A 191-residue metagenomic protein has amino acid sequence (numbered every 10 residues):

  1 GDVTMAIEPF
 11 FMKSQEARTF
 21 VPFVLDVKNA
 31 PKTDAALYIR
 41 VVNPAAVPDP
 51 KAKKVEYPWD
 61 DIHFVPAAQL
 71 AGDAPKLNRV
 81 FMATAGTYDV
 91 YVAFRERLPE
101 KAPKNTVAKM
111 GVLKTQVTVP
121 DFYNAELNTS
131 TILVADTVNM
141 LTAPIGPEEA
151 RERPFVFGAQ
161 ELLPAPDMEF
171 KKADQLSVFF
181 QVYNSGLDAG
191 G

Functional and structural regions predicted by a protein language model:
G1-G191: Intrinsically disordered, low-complexity terminal regions enriched in Ser/Thr/Pro/Gly and charged residues
